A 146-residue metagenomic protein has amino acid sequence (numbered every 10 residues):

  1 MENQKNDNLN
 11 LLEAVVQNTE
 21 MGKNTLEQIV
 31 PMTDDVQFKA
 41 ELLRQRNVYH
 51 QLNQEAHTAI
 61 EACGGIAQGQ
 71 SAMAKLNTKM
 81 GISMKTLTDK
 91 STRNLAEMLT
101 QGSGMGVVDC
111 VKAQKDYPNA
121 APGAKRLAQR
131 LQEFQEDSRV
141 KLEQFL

Functional and structural regions predicted by a protein language model:
M1-L146: Amphipathic alpha-helical hairpins
